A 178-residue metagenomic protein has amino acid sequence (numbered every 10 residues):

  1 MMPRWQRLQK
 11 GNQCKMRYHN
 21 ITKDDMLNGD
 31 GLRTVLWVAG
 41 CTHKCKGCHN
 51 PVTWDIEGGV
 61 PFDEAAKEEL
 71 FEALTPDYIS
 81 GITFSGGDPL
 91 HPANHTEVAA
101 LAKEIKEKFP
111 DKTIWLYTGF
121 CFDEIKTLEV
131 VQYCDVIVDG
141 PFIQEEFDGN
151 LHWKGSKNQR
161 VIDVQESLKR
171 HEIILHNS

Functional and structural regions predicted by a protein language model:
P3-W37, K46, N50-I56, I173-I174 (+1 more regions): N-terminal [4Fe-4S]-dependent radical SAM core
C14-Y18, L32, N50-L116, F120-T127: Conserved Radical SAM active-site core
K15, D111, Y133-C134, N158: A generic structural signal for alpha->beta connector loops
H43: Glycine-centered loop/turn positions within well-structured domains that cap or flank conserved ligand/cofactor-binding
E68, T75, K126-E146: Structural recognition of alpha->loop->beta junctions
T75-F84, K108-F109, T113, V138-Q144 (+1 more regions): Conserved C-terminal portion of the radical SAM core fold that forms the substrate/S-adenosylmethionine-binding
P92-V98, K103-K106, F147-S178: P-loop/Walker A phosphate-binding loop and immediately adjacent motor/lid segment at beta-alpha junctions
